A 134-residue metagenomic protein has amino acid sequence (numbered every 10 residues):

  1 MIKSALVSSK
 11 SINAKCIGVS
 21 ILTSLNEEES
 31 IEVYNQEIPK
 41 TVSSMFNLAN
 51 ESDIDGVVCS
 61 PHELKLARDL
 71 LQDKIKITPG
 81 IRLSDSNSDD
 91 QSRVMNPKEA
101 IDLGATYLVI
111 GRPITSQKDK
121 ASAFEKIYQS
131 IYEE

Functional and structural regions predicted by a protein language model:
M1-G56, S60-E63, Q72-D73, L83-S86: Conserved anion-binding
I2-S8, I101, I114-E134: C-terminal helical cap(s) of enzyme catalytic domains, especially alpha/beta-barrels
V33-T41, S88-M95, D119-S122: Alpha-helix N-cap and loop-to-helix initiation/capping positions
S52, L103-G104: Structural motif
G56, Y107-L108: A short hydrophobic/small-residue beta-strand
C59-L103: A C-terminal functional module that forms or caps the active site or interfaces directly with catalytic machinery
P79, I110-P113: Glycine-rich beta-strand-to-loop/alpha-helix junction loops that act as flexible
